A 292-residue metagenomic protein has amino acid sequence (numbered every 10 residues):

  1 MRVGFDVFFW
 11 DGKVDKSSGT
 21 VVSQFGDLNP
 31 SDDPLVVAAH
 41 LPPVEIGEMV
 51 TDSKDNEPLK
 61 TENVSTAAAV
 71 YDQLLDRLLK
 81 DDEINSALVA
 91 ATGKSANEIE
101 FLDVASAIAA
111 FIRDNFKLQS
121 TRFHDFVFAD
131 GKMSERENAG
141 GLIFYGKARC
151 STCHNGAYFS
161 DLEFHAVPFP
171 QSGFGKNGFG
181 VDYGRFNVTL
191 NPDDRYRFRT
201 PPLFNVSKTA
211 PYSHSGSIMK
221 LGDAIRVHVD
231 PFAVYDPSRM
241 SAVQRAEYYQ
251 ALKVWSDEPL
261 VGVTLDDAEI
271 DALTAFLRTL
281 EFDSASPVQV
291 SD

Functional and structural regions predicted by a protein language model:
M1-D292: Periplasmic c-type cytochrome electron-transfer domains
